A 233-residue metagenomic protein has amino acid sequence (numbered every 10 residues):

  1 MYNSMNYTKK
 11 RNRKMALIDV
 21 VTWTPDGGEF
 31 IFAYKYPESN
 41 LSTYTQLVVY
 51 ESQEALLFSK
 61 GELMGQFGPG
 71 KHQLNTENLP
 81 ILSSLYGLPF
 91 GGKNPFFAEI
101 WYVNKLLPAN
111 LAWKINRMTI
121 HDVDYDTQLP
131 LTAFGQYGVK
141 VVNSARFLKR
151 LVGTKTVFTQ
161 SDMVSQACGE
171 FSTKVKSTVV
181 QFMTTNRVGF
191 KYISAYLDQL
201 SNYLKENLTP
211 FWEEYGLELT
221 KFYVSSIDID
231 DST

Functional and structural regions predicted by a protein language model:
N3-T233: N-terminal hydrophobic membrane-entry segments
